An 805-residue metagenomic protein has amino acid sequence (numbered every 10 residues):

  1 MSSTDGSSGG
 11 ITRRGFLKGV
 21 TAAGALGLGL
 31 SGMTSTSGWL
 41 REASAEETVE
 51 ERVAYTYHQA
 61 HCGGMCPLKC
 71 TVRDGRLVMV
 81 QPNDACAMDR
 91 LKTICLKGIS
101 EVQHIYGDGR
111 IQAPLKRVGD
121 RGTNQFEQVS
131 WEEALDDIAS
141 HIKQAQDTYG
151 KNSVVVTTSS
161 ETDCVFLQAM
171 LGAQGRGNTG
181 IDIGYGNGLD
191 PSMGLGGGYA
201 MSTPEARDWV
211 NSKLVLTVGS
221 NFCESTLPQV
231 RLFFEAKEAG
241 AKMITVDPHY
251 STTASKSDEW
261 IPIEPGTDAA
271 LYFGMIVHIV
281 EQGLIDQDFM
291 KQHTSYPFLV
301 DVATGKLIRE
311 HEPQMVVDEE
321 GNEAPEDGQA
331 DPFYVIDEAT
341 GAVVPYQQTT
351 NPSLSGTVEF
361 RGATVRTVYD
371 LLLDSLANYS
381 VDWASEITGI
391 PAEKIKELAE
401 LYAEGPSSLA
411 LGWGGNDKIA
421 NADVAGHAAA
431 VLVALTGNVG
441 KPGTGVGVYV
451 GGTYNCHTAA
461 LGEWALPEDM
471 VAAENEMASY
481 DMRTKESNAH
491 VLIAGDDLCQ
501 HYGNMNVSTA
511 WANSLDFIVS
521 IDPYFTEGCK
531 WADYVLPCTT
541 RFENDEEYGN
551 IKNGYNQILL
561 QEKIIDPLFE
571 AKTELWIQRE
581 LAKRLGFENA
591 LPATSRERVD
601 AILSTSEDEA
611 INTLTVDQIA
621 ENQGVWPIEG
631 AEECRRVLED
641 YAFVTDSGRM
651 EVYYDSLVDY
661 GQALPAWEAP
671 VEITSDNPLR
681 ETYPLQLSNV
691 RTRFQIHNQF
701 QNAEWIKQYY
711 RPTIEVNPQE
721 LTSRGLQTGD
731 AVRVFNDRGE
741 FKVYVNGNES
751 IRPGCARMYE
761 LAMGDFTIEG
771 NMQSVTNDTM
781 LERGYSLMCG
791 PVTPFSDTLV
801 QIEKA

Functional and structural regions predicted by a protein language model:
S2-D288, Q292-S353, T364, D382-W383 (+3 more regions): N-terminal export/assembly segments and adjacent metallocofactor-ligating motifs of anaerobic energy-metabolism
S2-S3, V165-F234, A239-T245, A270 (+6 more regions): Extended redox/cofactor-interaction regions of prokaryotic respiratory oxidoreductases
G27, L284-F289, I395, L409-A410 (+8 more regions): Acidic/polar loop patches that form or flank catalytic/metal-binding clefts of enzymes that bind anionic ligands
A113, R117-E133, L284-A392, I564-E651 (+3 more regions): N-terminal leader/propeptide and maturation segments of large enzyme subunits in energy/redox metabolism and hydrolases
S153-S160, A384-I390, W413-A420, G452-T453 (+1 more regions): Conserved short loop/turn motifs at secondary-structure junctions
A206, F542-P567, I577, A582-F587: Glycine/threonine-rich phosphate-binding loop and adjacent beta-strand/alpha-helix elements that clamp
V215-V218, K256-S257, T364-V365, Y379-D382 (+2 more regions): Flexible glycine/proline-enriched surface loops and loop-helix/loop-strand junctions
I419, E574-I619, N698-F700, E704-E715 (+1 more regions): Long, contiguous, secondary-structure-rich segments that constitute the structural scaffold of globular domains
